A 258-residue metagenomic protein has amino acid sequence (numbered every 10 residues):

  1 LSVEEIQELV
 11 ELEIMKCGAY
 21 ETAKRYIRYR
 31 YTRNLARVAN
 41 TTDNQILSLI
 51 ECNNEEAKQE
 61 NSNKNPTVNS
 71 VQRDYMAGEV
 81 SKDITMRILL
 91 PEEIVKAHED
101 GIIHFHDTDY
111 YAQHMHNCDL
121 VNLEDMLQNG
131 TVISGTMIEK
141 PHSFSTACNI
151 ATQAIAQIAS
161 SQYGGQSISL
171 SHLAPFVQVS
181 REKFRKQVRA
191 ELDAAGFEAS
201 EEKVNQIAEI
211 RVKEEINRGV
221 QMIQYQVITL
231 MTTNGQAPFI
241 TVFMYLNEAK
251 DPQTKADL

Functional and structural regions predicted by a protein language model:
L1-A23: Active-site- and interface-proximal helix/loop "cap" or "latch" segments in soluble metabolic and energy-transducing
A19-Y20, K24-L258: Catalytic alpha/beta active-site cores
